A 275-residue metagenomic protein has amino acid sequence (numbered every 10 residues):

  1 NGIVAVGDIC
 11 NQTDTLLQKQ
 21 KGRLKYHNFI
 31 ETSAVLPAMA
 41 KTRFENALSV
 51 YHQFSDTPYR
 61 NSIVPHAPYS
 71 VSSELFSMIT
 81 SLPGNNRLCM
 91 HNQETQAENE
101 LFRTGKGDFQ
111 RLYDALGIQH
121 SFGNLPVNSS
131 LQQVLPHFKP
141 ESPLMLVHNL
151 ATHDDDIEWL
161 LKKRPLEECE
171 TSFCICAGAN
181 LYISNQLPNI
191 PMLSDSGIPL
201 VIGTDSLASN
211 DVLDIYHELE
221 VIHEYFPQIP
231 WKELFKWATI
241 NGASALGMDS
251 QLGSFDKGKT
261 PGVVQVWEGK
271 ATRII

Functional and structural regions predicted by a protein language model:
N1-N11: Hydrophobic alpha-helical hairpins/lids featuring a short glycine-rich hinge
G2, I63, I79, H91 (+6 more regions): Conserved, mostly hydrophobic/aromatic
I9, H66, W267: Conserved residues at the C-terminal ends of beta-strands
D14-G22, F44-S172, S184-L200, S250: Histidine/acidic residue-rich metal-binding segments in metalloenzymes
K25-P37, R87-C89, Q93: Acidic, His- and aromatic-enriched active-site or binding-groove loops in soluble protein domains that engage sugars
L36-F44, N99-E100, Y182-L187, D211-L213 (+1 more regions): Short, charged, surface-exposed secondary-structure boundary motifs
Q93, N149-A151, C176-A179, D205-L207: Histidine- and/or cysteine-centered catalytic micro-motif in compact active-site loops
Q110, K139-P140, C176-A177, Q186-E268: His/Asp/Glu-enriched, well-ordered alpha-helical/loop segment that forms or immediately abuts the divalent-metal
